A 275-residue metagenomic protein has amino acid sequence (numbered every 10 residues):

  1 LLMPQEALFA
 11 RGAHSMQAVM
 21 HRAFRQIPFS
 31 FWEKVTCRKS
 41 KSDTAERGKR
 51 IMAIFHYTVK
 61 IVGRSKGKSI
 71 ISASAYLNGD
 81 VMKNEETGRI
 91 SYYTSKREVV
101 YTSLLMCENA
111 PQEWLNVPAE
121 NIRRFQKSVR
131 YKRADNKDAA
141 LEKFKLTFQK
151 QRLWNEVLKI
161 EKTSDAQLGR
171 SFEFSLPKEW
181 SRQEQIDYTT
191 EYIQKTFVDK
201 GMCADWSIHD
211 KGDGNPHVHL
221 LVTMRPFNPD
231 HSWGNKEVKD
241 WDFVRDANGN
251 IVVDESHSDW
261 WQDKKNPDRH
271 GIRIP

Functional and structural regions predicted by a protein language model:
L1-Q5, S171: Short intrinsically disordered, low-complexity coil segments enriched in acidic
Q5-E6, G12, Q26, S40-S42: Ser/Thr/Pro/Gly-rich low-complexity, intrinsically disordered segments
H21, I27-P275: N-terminal nicking endonuclease/strand-transfer module with a His-rich metal-binding environment and a catalytic Tyr
